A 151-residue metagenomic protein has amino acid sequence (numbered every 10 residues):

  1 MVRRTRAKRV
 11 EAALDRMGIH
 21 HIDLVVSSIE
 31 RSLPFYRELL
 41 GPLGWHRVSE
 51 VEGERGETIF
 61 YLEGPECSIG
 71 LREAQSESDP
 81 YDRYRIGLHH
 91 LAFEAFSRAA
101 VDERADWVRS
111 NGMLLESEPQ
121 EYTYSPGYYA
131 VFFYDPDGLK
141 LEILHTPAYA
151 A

Functional and structural regions predicted by a protein language model:
V2-L33, L91, P147-A151: N-terminal beta-strand motif that seeds the catalytic metal site of vicinal oxygen chelate
A13, T58-F96, D102-E103, S110: Long, continuous compositionally biased terminal/linker segments
D23-I69: Core segments of cupin and vicinal oxygen chelate
V26-R31, L91-P136: Vicinal oxygen chelate
L43-E52, C67-Q75, F96-A99, S117-Q120 (+1 more regions): Long, contiguous binding/interaction regions
R55-T58, Y124-S125, Y149: Short secondary-structure capping/turn micro-motifs that flank functional sites
I59-G64, A130-Y134, E142-I143: A short beta-strand motif that forms the metal-chelation/ATP-contact edge of phosphoryl-transfer active sites
